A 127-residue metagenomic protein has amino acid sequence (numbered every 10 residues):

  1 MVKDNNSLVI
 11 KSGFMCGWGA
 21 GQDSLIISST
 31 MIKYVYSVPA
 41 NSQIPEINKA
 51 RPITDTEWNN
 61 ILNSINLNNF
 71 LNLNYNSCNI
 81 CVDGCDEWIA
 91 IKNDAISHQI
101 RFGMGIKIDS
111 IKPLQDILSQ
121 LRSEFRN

Functional and structural regions predicted by a protein language model:
M1-G17, R51, N59-L62, N68-N127: Short, well-ordered, aromatic-rich surface patches in folded extracellular/luminal domains
C16-G19, N41: Short glycine/serine/proline-enriched coil/turn segments at secondary-structure junctions
W18-S28: Short, solvent-exposed loop/hinge segments that bridge or flank secondary-structure elements
G21-D23, I47-K49, C85: Residues that flank catalytic or metal-binding motifs in active/ligand-binding sites
I26-I32, D94: Short, solvent-exposed coil/turn segments at beta-strand boundaries
I32-K33, F70: Primarily extracytoplasmic ectodomains and periplasmic/lumenal surface modules that are beta-strand-rich
Y34-N48, H98-I100: Acidic/histidine-rich, surface-exposed loop or edge segments in extracytoplasmic proteins
